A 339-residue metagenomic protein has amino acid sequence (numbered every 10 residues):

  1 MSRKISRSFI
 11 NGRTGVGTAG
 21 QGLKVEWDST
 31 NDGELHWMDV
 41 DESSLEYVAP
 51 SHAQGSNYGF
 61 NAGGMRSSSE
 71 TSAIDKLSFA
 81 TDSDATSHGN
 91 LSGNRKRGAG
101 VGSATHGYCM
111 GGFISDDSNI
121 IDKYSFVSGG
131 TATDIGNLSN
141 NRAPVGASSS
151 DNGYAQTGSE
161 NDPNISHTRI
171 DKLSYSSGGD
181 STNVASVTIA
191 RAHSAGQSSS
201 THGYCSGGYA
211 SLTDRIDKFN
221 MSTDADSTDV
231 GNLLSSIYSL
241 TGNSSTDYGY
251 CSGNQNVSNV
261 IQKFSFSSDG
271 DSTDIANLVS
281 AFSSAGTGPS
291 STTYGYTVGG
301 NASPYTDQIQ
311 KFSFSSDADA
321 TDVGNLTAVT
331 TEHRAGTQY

Functional and structural regions predicted by a protein language model:
M1-Y339: Polar, enzyme-active/binding microenvironments
